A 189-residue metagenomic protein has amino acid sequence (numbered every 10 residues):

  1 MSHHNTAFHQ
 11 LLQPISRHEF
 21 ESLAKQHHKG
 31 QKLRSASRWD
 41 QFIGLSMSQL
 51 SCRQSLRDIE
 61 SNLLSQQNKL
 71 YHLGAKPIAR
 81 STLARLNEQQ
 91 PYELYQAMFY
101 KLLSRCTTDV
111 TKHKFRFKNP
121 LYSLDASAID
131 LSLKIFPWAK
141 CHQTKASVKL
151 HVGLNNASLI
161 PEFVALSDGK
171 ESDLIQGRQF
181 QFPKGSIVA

Functional and structural regions predicted by a protein language model:
M1-A189: Conserved, well-structured functional cores that handle cations and Mg-NTP chemistry
